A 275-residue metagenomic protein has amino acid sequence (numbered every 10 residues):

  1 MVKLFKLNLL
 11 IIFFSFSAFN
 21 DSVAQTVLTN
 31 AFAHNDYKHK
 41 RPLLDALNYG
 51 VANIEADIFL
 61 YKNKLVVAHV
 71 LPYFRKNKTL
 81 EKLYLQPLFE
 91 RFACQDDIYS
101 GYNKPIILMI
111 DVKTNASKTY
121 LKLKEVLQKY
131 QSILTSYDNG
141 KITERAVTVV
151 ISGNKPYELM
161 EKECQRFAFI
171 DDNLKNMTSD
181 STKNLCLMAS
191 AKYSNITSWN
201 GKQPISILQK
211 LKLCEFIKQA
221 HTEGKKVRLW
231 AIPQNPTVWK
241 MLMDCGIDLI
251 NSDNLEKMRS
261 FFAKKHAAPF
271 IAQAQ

Functional and structural regions predicted by a protein language model:
M1-T26, Q275: Bacterial Sec-dependent N-terminal signal peptides
V23-Q275: Phosphate-group recognition and catalysis centered on beta-loop-alpha active-site segments
